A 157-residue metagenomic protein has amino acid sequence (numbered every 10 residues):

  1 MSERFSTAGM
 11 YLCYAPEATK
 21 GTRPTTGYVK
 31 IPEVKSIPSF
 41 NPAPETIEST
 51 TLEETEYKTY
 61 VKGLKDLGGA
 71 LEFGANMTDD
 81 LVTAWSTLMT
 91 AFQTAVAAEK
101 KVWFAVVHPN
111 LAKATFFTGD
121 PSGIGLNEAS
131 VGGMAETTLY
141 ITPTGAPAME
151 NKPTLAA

Functional and structural regions predicted by a protein language model:
M1, A70-Q93: Charged, amphipathic alpha-helical segments
S2-M77, T118-A135: Solvent-exposed edge beta-strands and adjacent loop segments that serve as assembly or binding interfaces
T22, T26, S36, T83 (+1 more regions): Polar/charged alpha-helical tracts
K30-P32, T90-A97, G123-L126, T138-T142: Short, low-complexity, polar/charged sequence segments that are solvent-exposed and flexible
S86, K152-P153: Short conserved micro-motifs at the rims of enzyme active sites and ligand-binding pockets
F92, V96-L111: Residue microenvironments linked to proteolytic maturation and disulfide-stabilized extracellular modules
A105-E150: Short beta-strand and beta-hairpin "edge-sheet" elements
L155-A157: Solvent-exposed, low-complexity segments and loops of surface/extracellular structural proteins
